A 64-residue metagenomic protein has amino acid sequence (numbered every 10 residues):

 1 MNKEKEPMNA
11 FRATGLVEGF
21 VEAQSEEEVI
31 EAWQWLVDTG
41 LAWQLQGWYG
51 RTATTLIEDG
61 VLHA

Functional and structural regions predicted by a protein language model:
M1-A64: Catalytic phosphate/metal-binding cores of nucleic-acid and nucleotide-processing enzymes, i.e., regions that mediate
